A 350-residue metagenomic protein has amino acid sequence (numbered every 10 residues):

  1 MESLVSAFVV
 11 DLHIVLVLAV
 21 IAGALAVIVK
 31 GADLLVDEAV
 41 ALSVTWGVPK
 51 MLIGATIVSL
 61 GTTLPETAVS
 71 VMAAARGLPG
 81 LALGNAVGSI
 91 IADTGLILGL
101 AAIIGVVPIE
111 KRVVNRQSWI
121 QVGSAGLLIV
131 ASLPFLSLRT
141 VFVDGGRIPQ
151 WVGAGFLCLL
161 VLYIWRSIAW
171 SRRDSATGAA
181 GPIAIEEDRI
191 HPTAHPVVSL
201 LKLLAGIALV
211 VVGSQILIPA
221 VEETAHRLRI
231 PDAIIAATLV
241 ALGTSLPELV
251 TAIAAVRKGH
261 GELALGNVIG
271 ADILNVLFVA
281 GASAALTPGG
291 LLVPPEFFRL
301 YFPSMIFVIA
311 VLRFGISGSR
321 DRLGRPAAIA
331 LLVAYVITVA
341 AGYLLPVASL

Functional and structural regions predicted by a protein language model:
M1-L350: Hydrophobic alpha-helical segments, chiefly the membrane-spanning helices and signal/signal-anchor peptides
